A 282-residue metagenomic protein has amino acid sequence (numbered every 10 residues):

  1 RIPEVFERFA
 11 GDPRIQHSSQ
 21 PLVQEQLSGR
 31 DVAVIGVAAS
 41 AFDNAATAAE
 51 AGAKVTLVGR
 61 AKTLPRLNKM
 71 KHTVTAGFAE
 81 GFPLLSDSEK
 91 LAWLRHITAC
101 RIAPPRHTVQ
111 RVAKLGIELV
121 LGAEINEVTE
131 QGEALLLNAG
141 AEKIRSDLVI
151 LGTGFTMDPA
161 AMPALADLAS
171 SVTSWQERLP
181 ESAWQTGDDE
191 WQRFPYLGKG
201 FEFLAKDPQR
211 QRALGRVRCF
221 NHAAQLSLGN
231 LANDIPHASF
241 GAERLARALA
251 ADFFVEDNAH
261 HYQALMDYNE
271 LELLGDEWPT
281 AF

Functional and structural regions predicted by a protein language model:
R1-A39, D43-F282: Flavin (primarily FAD) cofactor-binding/catalytic cores of flavoenzymes
